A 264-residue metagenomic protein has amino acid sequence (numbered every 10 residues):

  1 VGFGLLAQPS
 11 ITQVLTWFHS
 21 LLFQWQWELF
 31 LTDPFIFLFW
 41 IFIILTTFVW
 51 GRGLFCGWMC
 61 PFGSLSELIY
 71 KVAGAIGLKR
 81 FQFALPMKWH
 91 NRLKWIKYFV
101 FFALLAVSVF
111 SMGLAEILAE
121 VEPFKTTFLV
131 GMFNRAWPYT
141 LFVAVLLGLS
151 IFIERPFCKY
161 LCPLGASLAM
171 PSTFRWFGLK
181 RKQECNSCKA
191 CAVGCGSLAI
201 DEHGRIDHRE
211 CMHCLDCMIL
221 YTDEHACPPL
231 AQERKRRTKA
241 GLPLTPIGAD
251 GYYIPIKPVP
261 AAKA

Functional and structural regions predicted by a protein language model:
V1-G194, L198-E202, R209, D216-A264: Non-ligating segments of multi-cofactor redox enzymes
